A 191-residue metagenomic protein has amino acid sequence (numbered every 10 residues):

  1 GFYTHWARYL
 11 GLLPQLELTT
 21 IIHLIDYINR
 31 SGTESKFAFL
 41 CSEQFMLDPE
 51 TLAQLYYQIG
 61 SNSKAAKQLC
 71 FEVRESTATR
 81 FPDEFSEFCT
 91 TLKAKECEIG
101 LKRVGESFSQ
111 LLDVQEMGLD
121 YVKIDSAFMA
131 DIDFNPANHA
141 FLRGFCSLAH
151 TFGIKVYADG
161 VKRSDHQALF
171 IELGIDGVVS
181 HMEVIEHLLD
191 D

Functional and structural regions predicted by a protein language model:
Y3: Binding-interface segments
A7, L16, T20-I25, L55 (+3 more regions): Structural preference for long, well-ordered alpha-helical segments in enzyme cores
A7-L13, L52, I185-D191: C-di-GMP signaling machinery
L12-E84, G160: Catalytic core of bacterial c-di-GMP phosphodiesterases, primarily the EAL and HD-GYP domains, capturing alpha-helical
Y27, S42-L47, Q68-F81, C97-D191: EAL-family c-di-GMP phosphodiesterase catalytic domain
Q54-N62, E87-K95, A140, G144: Catalytic-core regions built around general acid/base machinery
